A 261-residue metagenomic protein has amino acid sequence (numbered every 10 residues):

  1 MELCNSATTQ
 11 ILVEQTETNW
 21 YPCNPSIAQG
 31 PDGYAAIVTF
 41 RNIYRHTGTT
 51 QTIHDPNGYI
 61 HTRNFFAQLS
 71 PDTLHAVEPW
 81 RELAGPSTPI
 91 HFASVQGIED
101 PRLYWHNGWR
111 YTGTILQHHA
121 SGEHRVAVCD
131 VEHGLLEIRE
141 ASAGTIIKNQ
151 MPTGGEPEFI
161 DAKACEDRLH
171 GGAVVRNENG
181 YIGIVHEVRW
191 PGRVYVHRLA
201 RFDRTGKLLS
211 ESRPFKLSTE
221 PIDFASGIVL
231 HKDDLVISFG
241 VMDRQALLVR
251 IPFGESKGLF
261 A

Functional and structural regions predicted by a protein language model:
M1-S94, W105-D167, R176-P221, F239-A261: Beta-rich carbohydrate-recognition and catalytic domains
E220-V229: C-terminal structured domain segments
